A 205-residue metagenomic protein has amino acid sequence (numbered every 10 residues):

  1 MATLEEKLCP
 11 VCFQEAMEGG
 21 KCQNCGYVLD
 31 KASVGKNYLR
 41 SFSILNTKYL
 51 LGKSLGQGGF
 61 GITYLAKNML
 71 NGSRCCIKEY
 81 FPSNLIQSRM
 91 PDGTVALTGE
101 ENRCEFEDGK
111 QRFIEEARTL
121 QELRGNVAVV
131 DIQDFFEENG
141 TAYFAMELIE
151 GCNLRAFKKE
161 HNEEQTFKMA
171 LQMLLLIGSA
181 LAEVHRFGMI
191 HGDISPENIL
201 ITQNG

Functional and structural regions predicted by a protein language model:
G52-G58, T63: Protein kinase glycine-rich loop
K67-R74, F81-L85: Conserved N-lobe loop of protein kinases adjacent to the ATP-binding glycine-rich P-loop
P91-E122: AlphaC helix of the eukaryotic protein kinase fold
F135: Activation-segment/catalytic-loop signature of the eukaryotic protein kinase fold
N139-N153: Conserved short submotifs of the Hanks-type protein kinase catalytic core that shape the nucleotide-binding pocket
L154-Q165: AlphaC helix of the protein kinase catalytic domain
M173-L174: Activation segment signature within eukaryotic-like protein kinase domains
G178-M189: Protein kinase catalytic-loop region centered on the HRD/HxD motif
